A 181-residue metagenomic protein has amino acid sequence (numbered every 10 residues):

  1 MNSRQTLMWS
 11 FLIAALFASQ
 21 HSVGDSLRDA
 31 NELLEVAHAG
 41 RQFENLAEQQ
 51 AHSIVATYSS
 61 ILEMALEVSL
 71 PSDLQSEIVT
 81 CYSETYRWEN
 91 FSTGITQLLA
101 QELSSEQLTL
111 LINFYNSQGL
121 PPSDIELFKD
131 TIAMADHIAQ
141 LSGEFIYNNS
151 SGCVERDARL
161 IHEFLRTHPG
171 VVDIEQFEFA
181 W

Functional and structural regions predicted by a protein language model:
M1-M8: Bacterial N-terminal signal peptides that target proteins for export
S26-S83, F91: Early exported N-terminus immediately downstream of N-terminal targeting peptides
E77-F114: Mid-length scaffold segments of soluble, non-membrane domains
T96, A100-Q101, L120-P121, K129: Extended amphipathic alpha-helical interaction segments
L127-W181: C-terminal amphipathic alpha-helix
